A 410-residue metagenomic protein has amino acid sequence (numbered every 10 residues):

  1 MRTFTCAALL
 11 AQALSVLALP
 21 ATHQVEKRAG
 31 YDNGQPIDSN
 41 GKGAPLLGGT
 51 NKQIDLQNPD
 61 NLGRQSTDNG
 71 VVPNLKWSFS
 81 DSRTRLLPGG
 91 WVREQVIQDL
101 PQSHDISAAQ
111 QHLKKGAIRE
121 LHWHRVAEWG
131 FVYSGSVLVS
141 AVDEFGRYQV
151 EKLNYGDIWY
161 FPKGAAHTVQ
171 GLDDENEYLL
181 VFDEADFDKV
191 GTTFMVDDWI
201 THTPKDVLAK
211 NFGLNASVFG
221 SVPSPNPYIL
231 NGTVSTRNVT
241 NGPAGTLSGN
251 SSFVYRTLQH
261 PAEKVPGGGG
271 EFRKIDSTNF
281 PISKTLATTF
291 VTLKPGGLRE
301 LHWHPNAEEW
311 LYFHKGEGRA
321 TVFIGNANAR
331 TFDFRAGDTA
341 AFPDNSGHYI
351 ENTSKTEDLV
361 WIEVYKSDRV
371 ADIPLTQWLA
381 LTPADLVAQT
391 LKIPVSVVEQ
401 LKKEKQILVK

Functional and structural regions predicted by a protein language model:
M1-Q24: Fungal secretory targeting signals
L19-A109, V207-F290, K294, E300 (+1 more regions): A short, N-terminal "cap"/entry segment at the start of jelly-roll beta-barrel domains of the cupin/DSBH fold
L19-H23, N154-Y155, Y160-K189, M195 (+3 more regions): Ligand-binding loop in jelly-roll beta-barrel domains
H112-L113, W129, D143-G164, L293 (+2 more regions): Short acidic-glycine-tyrosine-enriched beta hairpin
L113, V132-V139, G156, V169 (+5 more regions): Structural signal for hydrophobic/aromatic residues that build the beta-strand cores of folded beta-sheet domains
K115-I118, W123-F145, P295-L298, W303-N326 (+1 more regions): Glycine- and acidic-residue-biased ligand/ion/polar-headgroup-sensing regions
R119-L121, V139-A141, Q149-K152, Y160-F161 (+6 more regions): Short beta-strand His + acidic residue motifs that chelate non-heme Fe in jelly-roll/DSBH and cupin folds
E175-E177, V181-T233, D358-K410: Active-site-adjacent segment of 2-oxoglutarate/Fe(II) JmjC oxygenases
